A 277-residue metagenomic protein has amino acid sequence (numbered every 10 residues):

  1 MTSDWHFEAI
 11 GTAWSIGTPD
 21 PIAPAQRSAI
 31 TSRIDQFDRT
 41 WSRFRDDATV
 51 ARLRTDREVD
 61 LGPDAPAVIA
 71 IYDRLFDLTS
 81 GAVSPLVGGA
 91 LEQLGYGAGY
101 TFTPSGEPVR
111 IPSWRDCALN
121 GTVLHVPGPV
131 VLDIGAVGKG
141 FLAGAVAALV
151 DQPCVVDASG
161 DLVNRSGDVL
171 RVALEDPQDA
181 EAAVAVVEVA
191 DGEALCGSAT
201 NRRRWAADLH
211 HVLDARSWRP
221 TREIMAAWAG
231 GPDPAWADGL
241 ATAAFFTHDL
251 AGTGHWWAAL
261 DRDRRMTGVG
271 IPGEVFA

Functional and structural regions predicted by a protein language model:
M1-A277: Mature catalytic core of soluble alpha/beta enzymes
